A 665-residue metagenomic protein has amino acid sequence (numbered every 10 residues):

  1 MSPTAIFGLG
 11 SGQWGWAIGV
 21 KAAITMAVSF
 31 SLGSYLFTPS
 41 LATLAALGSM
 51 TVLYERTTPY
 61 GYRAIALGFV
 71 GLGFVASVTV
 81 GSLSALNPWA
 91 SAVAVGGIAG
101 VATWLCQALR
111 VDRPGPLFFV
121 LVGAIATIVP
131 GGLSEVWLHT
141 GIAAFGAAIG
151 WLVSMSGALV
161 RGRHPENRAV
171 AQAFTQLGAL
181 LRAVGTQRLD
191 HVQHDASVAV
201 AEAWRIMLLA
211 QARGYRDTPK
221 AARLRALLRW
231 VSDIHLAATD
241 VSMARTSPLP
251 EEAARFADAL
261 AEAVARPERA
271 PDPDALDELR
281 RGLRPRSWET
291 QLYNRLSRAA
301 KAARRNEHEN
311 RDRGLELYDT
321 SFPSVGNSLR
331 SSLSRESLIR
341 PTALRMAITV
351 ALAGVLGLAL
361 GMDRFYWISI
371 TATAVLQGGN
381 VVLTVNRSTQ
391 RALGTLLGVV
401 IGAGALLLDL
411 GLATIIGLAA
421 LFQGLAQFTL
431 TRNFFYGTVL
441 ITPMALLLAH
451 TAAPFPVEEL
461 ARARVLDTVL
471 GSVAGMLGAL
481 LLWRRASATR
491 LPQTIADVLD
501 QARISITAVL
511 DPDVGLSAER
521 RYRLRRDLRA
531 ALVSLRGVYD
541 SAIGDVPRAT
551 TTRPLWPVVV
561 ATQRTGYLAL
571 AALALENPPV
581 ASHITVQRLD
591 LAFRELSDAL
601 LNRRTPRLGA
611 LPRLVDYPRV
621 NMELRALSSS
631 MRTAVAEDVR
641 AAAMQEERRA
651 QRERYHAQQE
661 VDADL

Functional and structural regions predicted by a protein language model:
M1-A148, G282-V439, T451, P456-V469 (+8 more regions): Alpha-helical transmembrane segments and their membrane-interface boundaries that form or gate the permeation pathway
M1-A23, Y35, E55-T58, L109 (+5 more regions): Long, hydrophobic alpha-helical segments that serve as membrane-spanning/inserting helices
F30, L236, G354, R564-Y567: Helical transmembrane-bundle signal
G141-I142, I149, A173, A203: Hydrophobic secondary-structure signal with a strong preference for alpha-helical segments in membranes
A147-N167, G478-T489: Transmembrane signal-anchor/signal-peptide helices with a preference for the extracytoplasmic
E458-A461, V465-I543: Long, amphipathic alpha-helical stalk/connector segments used for oligomerization, subunit docking, or mechanical
G544-E576: Active-site segments that bind and position negatively charged phosphate/pyrophosphate groups
